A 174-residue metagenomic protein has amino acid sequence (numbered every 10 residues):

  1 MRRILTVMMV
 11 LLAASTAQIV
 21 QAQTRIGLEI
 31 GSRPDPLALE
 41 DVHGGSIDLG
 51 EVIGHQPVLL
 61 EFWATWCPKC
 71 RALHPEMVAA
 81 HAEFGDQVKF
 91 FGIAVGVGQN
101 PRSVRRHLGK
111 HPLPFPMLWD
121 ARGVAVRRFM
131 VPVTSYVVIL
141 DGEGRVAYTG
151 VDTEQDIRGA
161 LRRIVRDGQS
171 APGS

Functional and structural regions predicted by a protein language model:
T6-T16: Bacterial N-terminal signal peptides
Q18-P36: N-proximal helix/coil linker or "cap" segments that precede and/or mark the start of modular domains
P36-V58: A short beta-strand-turn-helix
G54, R106-P114, A121-I164: Thiol/disulfide oxidoreductase modules built on the thioredoxin-like
Q56-V58, F62-W66, V133: Short pre-active-site segment immediately N-terminal to redox-active cysteine/selenocysteine motifs in thiol-based
L59-L60, F90, V137: Hydrophobic beta-strand anchors of alpha/beta hydrolase catalytic cores
R71-H111, A121-R128: Structural microenvironment flanking redox-active thiols in thiol-disulfide oxidoreductases
D167-S174: Non-globular targeting/processing and membrane-anchoring segments
